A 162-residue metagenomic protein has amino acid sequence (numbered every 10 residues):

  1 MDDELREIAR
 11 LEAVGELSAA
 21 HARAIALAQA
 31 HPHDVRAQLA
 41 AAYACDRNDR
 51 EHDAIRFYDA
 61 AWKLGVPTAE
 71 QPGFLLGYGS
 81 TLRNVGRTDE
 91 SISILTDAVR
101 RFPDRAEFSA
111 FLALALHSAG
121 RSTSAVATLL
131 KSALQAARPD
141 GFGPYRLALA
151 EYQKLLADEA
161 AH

Functional and structural regions predicted by a protein language model:
L17-S18, E51, T88, S122: TPR-repeat structural position
S18-H21, I25-A28, I55, W62 (+4 more regions): Tetratricopeptide repeat
P32, V66-A69, P103, A137: Short coil turns that delineate tetratricopeptide repeat
L39-R101: Alpha-helical adaptor scaffolds
W62-K63, H117-D140, A150, K154: TPR/TPR-like (Sel1-like) alpha-helical repeat modules
